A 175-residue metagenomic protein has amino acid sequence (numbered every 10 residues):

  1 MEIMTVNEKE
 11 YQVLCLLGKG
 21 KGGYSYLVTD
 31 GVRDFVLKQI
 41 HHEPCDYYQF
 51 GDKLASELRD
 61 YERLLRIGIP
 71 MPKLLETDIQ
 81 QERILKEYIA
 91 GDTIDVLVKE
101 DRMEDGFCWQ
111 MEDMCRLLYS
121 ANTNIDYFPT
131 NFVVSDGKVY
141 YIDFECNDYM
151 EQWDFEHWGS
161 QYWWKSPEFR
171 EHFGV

Functional and structural regions predicted by a protein language model:
M1-V13: A short, low-complexity linker immediately N-terminal to eukaryotic Hanks-type protein kinase catalytic domains
E10-A55: ATP-binding glycine-rich loop module of kinase domains
L27-G31, E87-Y88, S135: Active-site beta-strand termini and strand-to-loop segments that position acidic
Q49-I67: The N-lobe alphaC helix and its flanking beta3-alphaC-beta4 segment of protein kinase-like domains, centered on
F50, I69-F107: Conserved structural core of kinase catalytic domains
G106-M114: Conserved alphaE helix
F107, Y119-N124, S135-V175: C-lobe/activation-segment region of protein kinase-like
Y127-F132: Hydrophobic residue at the +6 position relative to the catalytic HRD Asp in the kinase catalytic loop
